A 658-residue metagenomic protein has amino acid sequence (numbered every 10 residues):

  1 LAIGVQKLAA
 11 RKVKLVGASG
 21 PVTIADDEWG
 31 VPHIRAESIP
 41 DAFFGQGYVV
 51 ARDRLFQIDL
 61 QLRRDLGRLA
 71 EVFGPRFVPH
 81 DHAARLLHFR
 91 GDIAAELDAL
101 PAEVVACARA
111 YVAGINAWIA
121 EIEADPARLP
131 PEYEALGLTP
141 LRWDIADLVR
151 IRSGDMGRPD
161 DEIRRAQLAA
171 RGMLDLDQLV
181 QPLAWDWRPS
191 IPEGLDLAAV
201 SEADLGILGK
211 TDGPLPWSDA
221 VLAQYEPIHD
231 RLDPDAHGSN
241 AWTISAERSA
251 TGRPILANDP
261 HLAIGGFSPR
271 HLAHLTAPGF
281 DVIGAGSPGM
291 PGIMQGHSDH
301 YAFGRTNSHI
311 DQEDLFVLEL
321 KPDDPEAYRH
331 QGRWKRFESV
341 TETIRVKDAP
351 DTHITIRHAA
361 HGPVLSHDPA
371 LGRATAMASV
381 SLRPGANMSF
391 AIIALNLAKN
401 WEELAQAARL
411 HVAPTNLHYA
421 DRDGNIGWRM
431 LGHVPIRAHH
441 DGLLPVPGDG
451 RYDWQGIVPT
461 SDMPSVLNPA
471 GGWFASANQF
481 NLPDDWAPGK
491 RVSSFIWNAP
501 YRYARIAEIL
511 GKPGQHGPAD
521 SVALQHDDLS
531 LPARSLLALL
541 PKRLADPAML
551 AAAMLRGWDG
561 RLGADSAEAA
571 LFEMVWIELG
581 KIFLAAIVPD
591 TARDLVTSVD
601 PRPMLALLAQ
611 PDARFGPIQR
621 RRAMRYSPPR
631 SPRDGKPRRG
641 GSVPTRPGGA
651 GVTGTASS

Functional and structural regions predicted by a protein language model:
L1-I255, P260-A263, G284, V380 (+1 more regions): Substrate-recognition/specificity elements adjacent to catalytic centers across diverse enzyme folds
H33-I34, T243-E247, G252-P269, N387-A413 (+1 more regions): Amphipathic alpha-helical packing elements
A42-G45, D92-V105, A378, F390-L395 (+3 more regions): Second-shell loop/turn segments in exported
D65, F89, I93, V104-G114 (+6 more regions): Stable alpha-helical elements in mature extracytoplasmic
L174, G385, K399-A405, H411-V412 (+1 more regions): Ordered core of a single globular domain
A236, L275-P288, G292, G296-Y301 (+1 more regions): Glycine- and hydrophobic-rich flexible loops that cap the catalytic core of alpha/beta enzyme folds
E313, R373, A413-P513, L562 (+1 more regions): Hydrophobic alpha-helical segments
